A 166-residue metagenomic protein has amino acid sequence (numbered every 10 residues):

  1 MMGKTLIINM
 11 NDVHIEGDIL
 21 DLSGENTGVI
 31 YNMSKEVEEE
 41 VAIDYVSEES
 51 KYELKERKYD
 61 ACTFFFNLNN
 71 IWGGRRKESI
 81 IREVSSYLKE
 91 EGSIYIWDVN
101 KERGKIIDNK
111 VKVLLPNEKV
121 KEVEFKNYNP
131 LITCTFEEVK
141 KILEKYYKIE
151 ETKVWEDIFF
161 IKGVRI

Functional and structural regions predicted by a protein language model:
M1-G17: Conserved alpha-helix/loop element of class I SAM-dependent methyltransferases that forms part of the SAM/SAH-binding
M2-T5, V41-E53: A short, well-structured beta->alpha microelement
H14-G28: Conserved class I S-adenosyl-L-methionine
K51-F64: A short acidic, Gly/Pro-enriched loop at the edge of an enzyme's catalytic core that lines a small-molecule cofactor
N70-E90, D98: A short, conserved alpha-helix within the catalytic core of class I
V99-Y146: C-terminal alpha-helical "lid/dimerization" subdomain adjacent to the S-adenosyl-L-methionine
K140-I166: Core SAM-dependent methyltransferase catalytic element
